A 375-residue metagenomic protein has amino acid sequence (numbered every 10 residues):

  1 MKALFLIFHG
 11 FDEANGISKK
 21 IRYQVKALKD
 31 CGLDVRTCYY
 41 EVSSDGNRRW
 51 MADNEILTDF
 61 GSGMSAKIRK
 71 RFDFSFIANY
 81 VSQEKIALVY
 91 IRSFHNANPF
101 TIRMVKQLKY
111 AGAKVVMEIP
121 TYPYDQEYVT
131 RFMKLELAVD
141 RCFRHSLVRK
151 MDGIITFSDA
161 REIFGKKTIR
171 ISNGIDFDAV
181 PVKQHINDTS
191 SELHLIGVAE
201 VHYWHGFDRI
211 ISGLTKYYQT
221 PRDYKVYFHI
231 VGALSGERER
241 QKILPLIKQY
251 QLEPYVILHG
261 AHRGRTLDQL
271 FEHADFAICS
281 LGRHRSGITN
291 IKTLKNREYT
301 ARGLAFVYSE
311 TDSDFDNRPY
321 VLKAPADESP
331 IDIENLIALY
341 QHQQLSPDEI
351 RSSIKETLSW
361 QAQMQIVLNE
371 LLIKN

Functional and structural regions predicted by a protein language model:
M1-S44, E84, G153: N-terminal subdomain of nucleotide-sugar transferases
L6, N187-H205, I211-L214, F228-H229: Conserved donor-binding/catalytic core segment of Leloir-type glycosyltransferases
N15, N96, H205, R265-L267 (+2 more regions): Nucleotide-sugar-dependent
K26, S75, P99, M104-Y110 (+3 more regions): Membrane-proximal helix-turn-helix segments that form the acceptor-binding/catalytic region of lipid-linked
R141-K183: Donor nucleotide-sugar binding/catalytic pocket of nucleotide-sugar-dependent glycosyltransferases
G232, R240-T266: Nucleotide-activated donor-binding/catalytic signature segment of Leloir-type glycosyltransferases, i.e., the conserved
F315-A338: Change "using UDP/GDP/dTDP sugars" to "using nucleotide sugars
E328-I331, A338-I373: A charged, aromatic-enriched C-terminal amphipathic alpha-helix characteristic of glycosyltransferases across folds
